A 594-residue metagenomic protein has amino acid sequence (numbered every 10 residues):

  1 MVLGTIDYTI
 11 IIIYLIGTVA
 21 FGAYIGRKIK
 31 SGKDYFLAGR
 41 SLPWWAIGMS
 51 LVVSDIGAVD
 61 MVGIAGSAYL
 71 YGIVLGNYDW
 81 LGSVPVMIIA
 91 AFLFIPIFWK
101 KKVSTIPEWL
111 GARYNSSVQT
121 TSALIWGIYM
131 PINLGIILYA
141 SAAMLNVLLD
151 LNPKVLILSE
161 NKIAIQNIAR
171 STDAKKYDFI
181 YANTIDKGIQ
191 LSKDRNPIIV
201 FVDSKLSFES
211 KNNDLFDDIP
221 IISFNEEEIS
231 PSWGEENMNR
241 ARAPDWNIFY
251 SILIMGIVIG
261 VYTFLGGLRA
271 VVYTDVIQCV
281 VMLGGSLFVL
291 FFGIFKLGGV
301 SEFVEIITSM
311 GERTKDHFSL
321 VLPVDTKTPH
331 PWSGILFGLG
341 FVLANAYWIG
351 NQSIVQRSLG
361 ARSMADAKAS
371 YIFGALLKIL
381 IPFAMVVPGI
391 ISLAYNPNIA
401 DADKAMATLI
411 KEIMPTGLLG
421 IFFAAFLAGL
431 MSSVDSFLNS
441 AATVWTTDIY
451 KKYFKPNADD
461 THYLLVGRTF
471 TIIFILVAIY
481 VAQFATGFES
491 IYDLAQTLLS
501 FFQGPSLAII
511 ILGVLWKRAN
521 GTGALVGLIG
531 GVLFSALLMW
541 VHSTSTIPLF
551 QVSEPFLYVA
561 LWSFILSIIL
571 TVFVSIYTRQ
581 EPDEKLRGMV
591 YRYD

Functional and structural regions predicted by a protein language model:
M1-V155, S159-K162, E235-D594: Membrane-embedded helix-loop-helix hairpins and adjacent transmembrane boundary segments in multi-pass transporters
L156, V200-K205, N213-D214, D218-P231: A short, hydrophobic beta-strand element within the central beta-sheet of small alpha/beta folds
L158-E160, A182, V200: Conserved sequence signature across two-component system core domains
I165-Q166: Charged phosphotransfer/docking patches of two-component systems
K176-T184: Short hydrophobic/Thr-rich beta-strand motif most characteristic of the beta2 strand and flanking loop of CheY-like
Y181, K205-F208, V271: Residue-level signal for the "D+5" position in two-component response regulator receiver
N183-I199: Acidic, metal-coordinating helix/loop segments flanking the phosphotransfer/catalytic sites of two-component signaling
